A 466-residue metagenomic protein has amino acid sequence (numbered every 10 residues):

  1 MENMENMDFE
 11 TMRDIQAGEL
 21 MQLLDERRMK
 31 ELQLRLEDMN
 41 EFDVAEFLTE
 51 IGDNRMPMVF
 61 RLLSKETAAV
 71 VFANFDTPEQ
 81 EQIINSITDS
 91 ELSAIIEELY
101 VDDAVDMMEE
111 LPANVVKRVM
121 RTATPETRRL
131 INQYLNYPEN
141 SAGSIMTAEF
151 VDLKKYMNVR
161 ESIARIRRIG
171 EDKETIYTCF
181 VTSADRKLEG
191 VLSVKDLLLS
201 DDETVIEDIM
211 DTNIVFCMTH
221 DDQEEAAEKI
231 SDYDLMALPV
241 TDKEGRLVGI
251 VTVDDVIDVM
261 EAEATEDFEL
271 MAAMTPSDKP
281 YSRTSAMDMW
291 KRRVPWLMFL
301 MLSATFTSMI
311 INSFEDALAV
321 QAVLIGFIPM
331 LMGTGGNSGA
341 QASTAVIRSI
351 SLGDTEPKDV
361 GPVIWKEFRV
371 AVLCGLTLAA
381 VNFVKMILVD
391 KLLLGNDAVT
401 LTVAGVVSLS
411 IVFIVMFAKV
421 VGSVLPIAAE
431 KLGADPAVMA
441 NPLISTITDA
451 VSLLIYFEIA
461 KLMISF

Functional and structural regions predicted by a protein language model:
M1-A272: Hydrophobic packing positions in regular secondary-structure scaffolds
E41, W296-A304, F327, L331 (+16 more regions): Alpha-helical transmembrane segments in multi-pass membrane proteins
D255-M289, S338-I364: Non-transmembrane, extramembrane segments of multi-pass ion/lipid transporters
R283-R292, E356-A371, G405, K431-I447: Membrane-interface segments at loop-to-transmembrane junctions
M301-L318, V381-G395: Juxtamembrane "helix exit" motif at the C-terminal ends of alpha-helical transmembrane segments in multi-pass membrane
I310, V323-A342: Hydrophobic, small-residue-rich transmembrane alpha-helices and their short perimembrane loops in multi-pass membrane
S313-I328, L394-V406: Membrane-water interface of transmembrane alpha-helices in multipass transporters/channels
G326, A340-S351, P426-E430, N441-P442 (+1 more regions): Re-entrant/interfacial helical elements at transmembrane boundaries that shape and gate the permeation pathway
